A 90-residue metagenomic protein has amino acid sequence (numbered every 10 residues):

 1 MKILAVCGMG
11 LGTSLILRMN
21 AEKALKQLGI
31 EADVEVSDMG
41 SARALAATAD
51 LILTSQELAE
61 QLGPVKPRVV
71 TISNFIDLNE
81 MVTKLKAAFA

Functional and structural regions predicted by a protein language model:
K2-A90: Short polar/charged helix/loop
